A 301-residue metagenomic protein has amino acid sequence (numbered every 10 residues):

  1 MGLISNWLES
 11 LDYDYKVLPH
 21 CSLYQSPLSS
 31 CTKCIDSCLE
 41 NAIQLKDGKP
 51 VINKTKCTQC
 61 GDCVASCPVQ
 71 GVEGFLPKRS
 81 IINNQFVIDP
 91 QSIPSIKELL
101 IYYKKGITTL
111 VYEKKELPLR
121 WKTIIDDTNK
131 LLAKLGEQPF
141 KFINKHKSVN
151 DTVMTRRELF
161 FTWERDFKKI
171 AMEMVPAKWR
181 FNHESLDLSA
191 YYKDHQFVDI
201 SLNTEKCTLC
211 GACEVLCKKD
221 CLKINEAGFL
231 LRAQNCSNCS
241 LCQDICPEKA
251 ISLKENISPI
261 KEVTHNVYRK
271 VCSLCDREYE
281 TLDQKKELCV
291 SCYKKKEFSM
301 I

Functional and structural regions predicted by a protein language model:
M1-D36, L45, A65, V69-L230 (+3 more regions): Non-ligating segments of multi-cofactor redox enzymes
K46, N53-T58, A65: N-terminal juxtadomain amphipathic helix that follows a signal peptide/anchor or precedes a small N-terminal auxiliary
P50-N53, F229-L231: Minor-groove-contacting beta-hairpin "wing" of winged helix-turn-helix DNA-binding domains
I257-N266: Accessory, usually C-terminal, subdomains that scaffold auxiliary metal cofactors
